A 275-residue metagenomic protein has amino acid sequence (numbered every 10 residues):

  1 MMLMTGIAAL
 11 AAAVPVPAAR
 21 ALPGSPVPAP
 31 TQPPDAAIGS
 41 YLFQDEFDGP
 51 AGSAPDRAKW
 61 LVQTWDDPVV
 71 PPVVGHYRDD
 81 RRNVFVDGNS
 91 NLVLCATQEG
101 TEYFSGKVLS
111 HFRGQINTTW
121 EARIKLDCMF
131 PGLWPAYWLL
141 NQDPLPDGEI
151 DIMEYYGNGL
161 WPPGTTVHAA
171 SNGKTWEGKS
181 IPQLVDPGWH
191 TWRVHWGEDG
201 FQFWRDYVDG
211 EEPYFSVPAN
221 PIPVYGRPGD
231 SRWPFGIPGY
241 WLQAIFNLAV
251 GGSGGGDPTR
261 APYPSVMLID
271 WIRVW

Functional and structural regions predicted by a protein language model:
M1-L3: N-terminal export leaders
A8-P28: C-terminal region of N-terminal signal peptides and the immediate post-cleavage residues of exported proteins
L22-W275: GH16 jelly-roll
